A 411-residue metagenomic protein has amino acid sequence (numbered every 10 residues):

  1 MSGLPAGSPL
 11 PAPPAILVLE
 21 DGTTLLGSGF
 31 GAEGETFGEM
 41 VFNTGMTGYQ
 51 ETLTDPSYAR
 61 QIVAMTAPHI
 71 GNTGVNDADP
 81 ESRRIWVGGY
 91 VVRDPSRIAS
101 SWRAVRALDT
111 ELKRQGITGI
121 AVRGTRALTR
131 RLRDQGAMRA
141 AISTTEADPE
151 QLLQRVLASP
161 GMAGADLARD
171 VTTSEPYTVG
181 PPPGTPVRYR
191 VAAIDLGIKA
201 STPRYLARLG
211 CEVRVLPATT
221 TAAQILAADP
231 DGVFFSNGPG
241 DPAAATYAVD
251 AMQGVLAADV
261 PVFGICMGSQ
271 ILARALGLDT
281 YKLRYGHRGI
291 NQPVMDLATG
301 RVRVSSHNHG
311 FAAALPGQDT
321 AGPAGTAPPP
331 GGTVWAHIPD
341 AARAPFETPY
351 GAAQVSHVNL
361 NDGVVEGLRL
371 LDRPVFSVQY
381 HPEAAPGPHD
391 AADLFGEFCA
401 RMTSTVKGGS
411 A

Functional and structural regions predicted by a protein language model:
M1-C211, L216-T219, A223, A228 (+3 more regions): RNA-binding accessory domains that recognize and position tRNA/RNA substrates
G29-G31, P68, N308, L370 (+1 more regions): Residue-level structural signal for beta-strand termini and adjacent loop
T118, R190, P261-F263, D279 (+1 more regions): Proline-centered loop/turn at the N-terminus of a beta-strand
R188-A192, E212, P261, V304 (+1 more regions): Residues that mark the start of a beta-strand
R190-D195, S305-S306, F376-Y380: Active-site-proximal beta-strand elements of phosphoester/diester hydrolases
A227, G232, S236-P316, P388-D390 (+1 more regions): Cysteine-nucleophile active-site neighborhood
R301-D372: Catalytic beta-strand/loop cores that center a nucleophilic Ser/Cys/Thr and support acyl-enzyme chemistry
G367-T405: A glycine-centered loop/beta-turn motif at secondary-structure junctions
